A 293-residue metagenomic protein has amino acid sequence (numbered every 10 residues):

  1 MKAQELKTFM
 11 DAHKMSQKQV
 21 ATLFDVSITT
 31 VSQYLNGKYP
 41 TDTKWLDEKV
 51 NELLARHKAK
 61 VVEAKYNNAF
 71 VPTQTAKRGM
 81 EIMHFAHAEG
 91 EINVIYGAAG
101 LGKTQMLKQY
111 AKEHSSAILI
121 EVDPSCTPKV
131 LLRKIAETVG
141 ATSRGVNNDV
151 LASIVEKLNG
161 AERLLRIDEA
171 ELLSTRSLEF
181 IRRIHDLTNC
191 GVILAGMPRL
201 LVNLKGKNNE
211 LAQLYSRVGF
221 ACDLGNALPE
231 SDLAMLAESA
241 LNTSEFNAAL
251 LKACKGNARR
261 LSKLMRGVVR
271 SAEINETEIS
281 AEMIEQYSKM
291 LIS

Functional and structural regions predicted by a protein language model:
M1-E48, E52, D223-S293: C-terminal alpha-helical "lid" subdomain
A59-P72: Conserved adenine-nucleotide phosphate-binding loops and their immediately adjacent elements
F70-H87: Pre-Walker A adenine-sensing motif
H87-Q109, D123-P124: Walker A/P-loop nucleotide-binding motif
V94-A99, I184-L211: Sensor-1/coupling segment of RecA-like P-loop NTPase cores
H114-P124: Conserved catalytic segments around the Walker B and adjacent sensor/switch elements of P-loop NTPase domains
S115-A117, K207-N226: A short helix-turn-beta junction within AAA+ P-loop NTPase domains corresponding to the substrate/partner-engaging
T127-R133, T142-G191, N209, A227-A237 (+2 more regions): Mid-core helix/loop region of P-loop NTP-binding domains shared across ATPases and GTPases
